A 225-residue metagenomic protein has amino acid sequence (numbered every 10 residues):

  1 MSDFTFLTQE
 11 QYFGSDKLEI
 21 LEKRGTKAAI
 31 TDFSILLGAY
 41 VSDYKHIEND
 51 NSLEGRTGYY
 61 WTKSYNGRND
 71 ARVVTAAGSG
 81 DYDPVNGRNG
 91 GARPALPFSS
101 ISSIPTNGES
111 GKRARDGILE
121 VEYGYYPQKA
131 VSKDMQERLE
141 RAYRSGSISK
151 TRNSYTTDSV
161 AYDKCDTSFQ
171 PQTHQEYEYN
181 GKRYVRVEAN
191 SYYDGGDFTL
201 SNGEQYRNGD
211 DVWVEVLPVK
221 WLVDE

Functional and structural regions predicted by a protein language model:
M1-E225: Collagenous Gly-X-Y triple-helix signature in extracellular proteins
